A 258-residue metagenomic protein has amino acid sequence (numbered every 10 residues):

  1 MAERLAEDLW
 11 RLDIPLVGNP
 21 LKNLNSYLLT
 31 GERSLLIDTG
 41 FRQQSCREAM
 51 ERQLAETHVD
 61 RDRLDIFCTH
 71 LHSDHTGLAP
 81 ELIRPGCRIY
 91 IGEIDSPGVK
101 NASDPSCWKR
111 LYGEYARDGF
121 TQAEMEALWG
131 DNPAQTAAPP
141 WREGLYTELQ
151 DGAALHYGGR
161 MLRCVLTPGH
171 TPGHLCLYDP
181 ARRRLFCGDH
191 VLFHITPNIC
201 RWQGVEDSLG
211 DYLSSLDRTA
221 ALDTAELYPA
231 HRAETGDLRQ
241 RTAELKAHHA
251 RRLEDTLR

Functional and structural regions predicted by a protein language model:
A2-T57, C176-G188, F193: Conserved beta-strand hairpin/beta-sheet module of binuclear metal-dependent hydrolase folds, prominently
R4, R11, L28, E148-D179: Core dinuclear metal-dependent hydrolase active-site scaffold
E7-I14, N132-A138, G158-R160: Short Pro/Gly-enriched beta-strand edge/turn motifs at strand-loop
W10-L12, F67, Y90, T147-L149 (+3 more regions): Hydrophobic/aromatic beta-strand patches that form the interior of the parallel beta-sheet core in alpha/beta enzyme
N23-L24, N101-D104, I199, Q240-R241: Short aromatic-enriched loop/helix-cap "lid" or pocket-rim segments at secondary-structure transitions that line
S34-L35, F41-Q44, Q135-W141, M161-L253: Metallo-beta-lactamase
S45-C46, R52-H156, G236, A243: Active-site HxH/HxHxD metal-binding segment of metal-dependent hydrolases
